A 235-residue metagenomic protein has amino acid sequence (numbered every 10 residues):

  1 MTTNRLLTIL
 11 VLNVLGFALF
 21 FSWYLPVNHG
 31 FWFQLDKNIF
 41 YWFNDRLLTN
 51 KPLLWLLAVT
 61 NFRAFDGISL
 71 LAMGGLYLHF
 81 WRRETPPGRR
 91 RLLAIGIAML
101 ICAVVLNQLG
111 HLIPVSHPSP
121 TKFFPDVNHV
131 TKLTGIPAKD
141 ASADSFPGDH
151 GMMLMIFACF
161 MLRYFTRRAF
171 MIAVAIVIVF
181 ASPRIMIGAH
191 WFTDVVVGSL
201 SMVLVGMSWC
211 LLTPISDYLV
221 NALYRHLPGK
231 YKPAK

Functional and structural regions predicted by a protein language model:
M1, L47-A58, R83-G88, L92 (+1 more regions): Membrane-helix interfacial "entry" motifs
M1-A72, G110-D140, P228-K235: N-terminal transmembrane-helix/juxtamembrane module of multi-pass inner/ER membrane proteins
T2-T8, K132-K235: Membrane-embedded catalytic cores of phosphoryl/pyrophosphoryl-handling enzymes
F17-S22, L100-V105, V177-G188: Aromatic-anchored segments of alpha-helical transmembrane domains
F21-W23, L71-H79, C159, P183-M186 (+1 more regions): Residue-level signal for alpha-helical transmembrane segments in multi-pass membrane proteins
H29, R82-E84, L112-P120, G188-A189 (+2 more regions): Transmembrane helix-loop junctions in multipass membrane proteins, especially transporters and channels
F40, N44, G74-L78, L106-V115 (+3 more regions): Membrane-water interface at transmembrane helix exits
A72-H111, V203: Interfacial segments of alpha-helical transmembrane regions
